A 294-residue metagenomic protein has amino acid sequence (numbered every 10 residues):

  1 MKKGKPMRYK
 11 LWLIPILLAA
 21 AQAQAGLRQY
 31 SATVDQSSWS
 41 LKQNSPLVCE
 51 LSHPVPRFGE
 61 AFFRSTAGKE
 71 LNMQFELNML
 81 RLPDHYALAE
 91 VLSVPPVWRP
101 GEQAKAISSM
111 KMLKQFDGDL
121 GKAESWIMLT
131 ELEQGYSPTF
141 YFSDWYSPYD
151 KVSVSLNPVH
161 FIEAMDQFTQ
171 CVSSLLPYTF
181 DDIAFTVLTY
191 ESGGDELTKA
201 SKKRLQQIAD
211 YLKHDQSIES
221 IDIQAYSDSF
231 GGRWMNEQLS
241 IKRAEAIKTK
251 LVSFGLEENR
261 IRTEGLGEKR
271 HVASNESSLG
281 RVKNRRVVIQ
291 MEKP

Functional and structural regions predicted by a protein language model:
R8-P15: Sec-dependent signal peptide recognition, specifically the positively charged N-region followed immediately by
A20-Q22: N-terminal signal peptide c-region/cleavage motif recognized by signal peptidases
G26-A87: An ectodomain-focused feature that recognizes extracytoplasmic/extracellular
F75-A106: Extended low-complexity, serine/threonine- and proline-enriched intrinsically disordered segments
E102-A123: An anionic, turn-rich surface loop/hairpin at beta-sheet edges that serves as a generic interaction/coordination patch
W126-E133: Exposed beta-sheet edge/beta-hairpin loop segments within beta-rich domains
S137-E219: Periplasmic peptidoglycan-binding/tethering modules of Gram-negative envelope proteins
S227-P294: Periplasmic OmpA-like peptidoglycan-binding domain that tethers envelope proteins to the cell wall
